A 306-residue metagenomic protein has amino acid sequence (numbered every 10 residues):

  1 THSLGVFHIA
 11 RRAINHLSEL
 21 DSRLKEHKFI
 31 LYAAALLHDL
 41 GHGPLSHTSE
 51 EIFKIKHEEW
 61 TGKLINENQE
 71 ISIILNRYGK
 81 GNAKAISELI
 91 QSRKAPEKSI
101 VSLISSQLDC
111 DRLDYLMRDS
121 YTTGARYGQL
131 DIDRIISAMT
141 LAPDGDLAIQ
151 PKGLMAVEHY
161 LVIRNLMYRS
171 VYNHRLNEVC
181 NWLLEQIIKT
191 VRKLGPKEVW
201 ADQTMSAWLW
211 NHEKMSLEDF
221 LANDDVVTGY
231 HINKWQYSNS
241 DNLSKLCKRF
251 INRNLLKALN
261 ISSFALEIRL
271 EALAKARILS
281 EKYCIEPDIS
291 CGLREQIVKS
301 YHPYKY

Functional and structural regions predicted by a protein language model:
T1-I30, P44-E50, K54-Y306: Histidine-centered, transition-metal-coordinating active-site segments
I30, A35-L36: Elongated alpha-helical scaffolds
L37, G41-H42: Short active-site segment of divalent metal-dependent hydrolases/proteases that encodes the spacing between
